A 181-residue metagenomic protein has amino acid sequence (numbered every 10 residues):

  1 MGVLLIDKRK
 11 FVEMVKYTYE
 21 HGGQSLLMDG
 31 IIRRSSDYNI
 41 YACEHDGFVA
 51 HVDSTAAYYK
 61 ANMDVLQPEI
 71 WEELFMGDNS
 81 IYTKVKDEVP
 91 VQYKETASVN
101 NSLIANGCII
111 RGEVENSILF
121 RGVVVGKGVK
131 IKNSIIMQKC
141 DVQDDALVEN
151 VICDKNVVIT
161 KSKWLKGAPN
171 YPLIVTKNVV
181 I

Functional and structural regions predicted by a protein language model:
M1-L4, F48-A50: Short, exposed beta-strand "edge-strand" segments with a Pro/Gly-rich flavor and a Y/T-containing core
G2-E13: Conserved nucleotide-sugar donor-binding and metal-coordinating catalytic region shared by glycosyltransferases
R9, Y17-I181: Left-handed beta-helix
